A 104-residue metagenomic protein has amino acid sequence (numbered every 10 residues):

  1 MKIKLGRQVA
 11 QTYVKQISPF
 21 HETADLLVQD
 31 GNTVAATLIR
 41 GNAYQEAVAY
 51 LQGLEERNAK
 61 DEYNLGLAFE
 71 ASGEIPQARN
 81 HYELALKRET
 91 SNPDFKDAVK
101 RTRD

Functional and structural regions predicted by a protein language model:
M1-D61, S72, L84-N92, K100-D104: C-terminal/domain-edge helix-coil "capping" segments
A68, Q77-R79, E83-K87: Long, low-complexity C-terminal extensions of enzymes
